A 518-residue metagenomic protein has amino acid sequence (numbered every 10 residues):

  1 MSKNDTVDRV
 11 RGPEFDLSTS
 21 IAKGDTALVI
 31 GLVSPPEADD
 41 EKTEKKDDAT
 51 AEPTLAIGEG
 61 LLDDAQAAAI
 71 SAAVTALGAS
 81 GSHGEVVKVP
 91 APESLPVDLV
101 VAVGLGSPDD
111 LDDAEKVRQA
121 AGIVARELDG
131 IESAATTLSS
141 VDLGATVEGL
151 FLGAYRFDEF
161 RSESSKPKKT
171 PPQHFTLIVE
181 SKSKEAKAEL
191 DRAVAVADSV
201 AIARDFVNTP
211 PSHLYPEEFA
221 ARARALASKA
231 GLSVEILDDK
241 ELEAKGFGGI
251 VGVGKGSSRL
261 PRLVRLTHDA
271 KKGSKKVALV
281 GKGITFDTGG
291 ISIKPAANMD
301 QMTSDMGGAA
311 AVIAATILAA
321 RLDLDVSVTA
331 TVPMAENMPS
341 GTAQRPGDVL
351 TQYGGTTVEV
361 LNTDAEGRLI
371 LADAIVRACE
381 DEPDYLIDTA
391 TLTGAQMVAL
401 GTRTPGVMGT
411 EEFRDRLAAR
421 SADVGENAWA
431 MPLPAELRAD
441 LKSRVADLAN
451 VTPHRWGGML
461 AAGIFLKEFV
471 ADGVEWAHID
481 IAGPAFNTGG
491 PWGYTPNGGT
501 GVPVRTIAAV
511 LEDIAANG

Functional and structural regions predicted by a protein language model:
M1-G283: Short amphipathic alpha-helical segment within the helicase RecA-like ATPase core that mediates nucleic-acid
S2-T6, L77-G81, A220-G518: A generic structural signal for tightly packed, nonpolar segments enriched in small/aliphatic residues
